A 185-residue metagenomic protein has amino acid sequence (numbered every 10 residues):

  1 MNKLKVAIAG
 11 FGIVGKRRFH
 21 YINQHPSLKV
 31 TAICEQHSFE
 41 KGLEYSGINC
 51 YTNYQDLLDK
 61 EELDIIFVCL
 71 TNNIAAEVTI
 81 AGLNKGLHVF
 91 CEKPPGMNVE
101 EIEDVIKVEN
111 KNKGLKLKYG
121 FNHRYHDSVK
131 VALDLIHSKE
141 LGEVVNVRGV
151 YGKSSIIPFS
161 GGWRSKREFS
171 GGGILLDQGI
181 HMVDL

Functional and structural regions predicted by a protein language model:
M1-S46: N-terminal Rossmann-like dinucleotide-binding module
K16, A76, I180: Residues forming the Rossmann-fold NAD(P)(H) cofactor-binding site
H25-P26, Y45, K60-E61, N112 (+1 more regions): Acidic-histidine catalytic/liganding microenvironments
A32, D64-I65, K116, N146: Short, Asp-centered acidic motifs that coordinate Mg2+ and/or phosphate in catalytic or ligand-binding sites
I48-V108: Beta-loop-alpha module in the N-terminal Rossmann-like domain of NAD(P)-dependent dehydrogenases, especially those
D104-N122, G142-V147: Rossmann-fold dehydrogenase core element
H123-L185: Predominantly a Rossmann-like dinucleotide-binding segment in NAD(P)-dependent oxidoreductases
